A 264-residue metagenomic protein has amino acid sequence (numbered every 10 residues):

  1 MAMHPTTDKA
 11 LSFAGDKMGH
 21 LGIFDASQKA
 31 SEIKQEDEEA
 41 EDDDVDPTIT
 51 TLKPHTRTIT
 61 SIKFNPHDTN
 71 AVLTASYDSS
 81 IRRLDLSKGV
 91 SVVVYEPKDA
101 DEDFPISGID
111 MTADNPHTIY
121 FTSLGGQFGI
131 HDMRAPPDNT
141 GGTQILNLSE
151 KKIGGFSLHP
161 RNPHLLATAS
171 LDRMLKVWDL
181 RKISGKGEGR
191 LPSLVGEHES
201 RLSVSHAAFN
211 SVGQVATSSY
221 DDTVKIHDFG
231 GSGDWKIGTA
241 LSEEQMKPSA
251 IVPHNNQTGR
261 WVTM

Functional and structural regions predicted by a protein language model:
M1, L21-D25, I62, I81-S87 (+3 more regions): WD40-repeat beta-propellers
M1-G19: Beta-strand-rich domains and repeat architectures in extracellular enzymes and scaffolds, especially beta-propellers
M3-P5, F64, M111-A113, L158 (+1 more regions): Residue-level recognition of a conserved intra-blade site in WD40 beta-propeller repeats
D8-F13, D68-L73, R82-R83, S91-V94 (+5 more regions): Structural hallmark of WD40 beta-propellers
G15-M18, T74-D78, L86, T122-G125 (+4 more regions): Conserved strand-to-loop turn within each blade of WD40 beta-propeller repeats
K17-M18, T69, D78-S80, P116 (+5 more regions): Surface-exposed loop/turn positions within WD40 beta-propeller blades
Q28-T60, K88-T112, L124-S157, H164 (+2 more regions): Inter-blade linker and blade-boundary elements of WD-repeat/beta-propeller domains
R201-D228: C-terminal amphipathic alpha-helical segment
